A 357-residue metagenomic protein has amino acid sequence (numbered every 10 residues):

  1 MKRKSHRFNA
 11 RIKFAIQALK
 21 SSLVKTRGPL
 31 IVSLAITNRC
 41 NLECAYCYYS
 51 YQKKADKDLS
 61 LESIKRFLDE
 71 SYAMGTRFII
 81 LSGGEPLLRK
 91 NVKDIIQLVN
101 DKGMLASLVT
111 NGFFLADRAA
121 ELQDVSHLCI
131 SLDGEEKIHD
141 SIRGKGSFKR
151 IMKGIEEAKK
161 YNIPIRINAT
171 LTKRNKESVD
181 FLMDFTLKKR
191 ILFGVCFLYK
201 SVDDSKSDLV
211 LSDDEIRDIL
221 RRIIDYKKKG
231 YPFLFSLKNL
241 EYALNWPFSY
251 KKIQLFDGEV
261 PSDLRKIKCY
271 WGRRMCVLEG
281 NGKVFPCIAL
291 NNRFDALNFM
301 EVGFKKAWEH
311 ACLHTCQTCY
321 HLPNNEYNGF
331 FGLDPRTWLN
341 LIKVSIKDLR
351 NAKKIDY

Functional and structural regions predicted by a protein language model:
M1, K102-L105, S126-H127, S131-D133 (+2 more regions): Radical SAM enzyme [4Fe-4S]-AdoMet core and its adjacent flexible, acidic and glycine-rich loops/tails across
K2-R118, K353, Y357: Conserved alpha-helical substructure of the radical SAM core
N9-P29, L244-N245, S249-F256, I288-F304: Short, charged low-complexity linear segments at domain edges
L23, G28, D263-Y270, N281-Y357: Flexible mid-to-C-terminal extensions adjoining Fe-S/redox cofactors in radical SAM and related proteins
R39, E43, S50, G272 (+2 more regions): Cys/His-rich metal-chelating microdomains
E43, G75, D124, I163 (+2 more regions): Short loop/turn motifs at secondary-structure junctions
K93, A116-Q123, S178-M183: Distinct, well-ordered alpha-helical segments
